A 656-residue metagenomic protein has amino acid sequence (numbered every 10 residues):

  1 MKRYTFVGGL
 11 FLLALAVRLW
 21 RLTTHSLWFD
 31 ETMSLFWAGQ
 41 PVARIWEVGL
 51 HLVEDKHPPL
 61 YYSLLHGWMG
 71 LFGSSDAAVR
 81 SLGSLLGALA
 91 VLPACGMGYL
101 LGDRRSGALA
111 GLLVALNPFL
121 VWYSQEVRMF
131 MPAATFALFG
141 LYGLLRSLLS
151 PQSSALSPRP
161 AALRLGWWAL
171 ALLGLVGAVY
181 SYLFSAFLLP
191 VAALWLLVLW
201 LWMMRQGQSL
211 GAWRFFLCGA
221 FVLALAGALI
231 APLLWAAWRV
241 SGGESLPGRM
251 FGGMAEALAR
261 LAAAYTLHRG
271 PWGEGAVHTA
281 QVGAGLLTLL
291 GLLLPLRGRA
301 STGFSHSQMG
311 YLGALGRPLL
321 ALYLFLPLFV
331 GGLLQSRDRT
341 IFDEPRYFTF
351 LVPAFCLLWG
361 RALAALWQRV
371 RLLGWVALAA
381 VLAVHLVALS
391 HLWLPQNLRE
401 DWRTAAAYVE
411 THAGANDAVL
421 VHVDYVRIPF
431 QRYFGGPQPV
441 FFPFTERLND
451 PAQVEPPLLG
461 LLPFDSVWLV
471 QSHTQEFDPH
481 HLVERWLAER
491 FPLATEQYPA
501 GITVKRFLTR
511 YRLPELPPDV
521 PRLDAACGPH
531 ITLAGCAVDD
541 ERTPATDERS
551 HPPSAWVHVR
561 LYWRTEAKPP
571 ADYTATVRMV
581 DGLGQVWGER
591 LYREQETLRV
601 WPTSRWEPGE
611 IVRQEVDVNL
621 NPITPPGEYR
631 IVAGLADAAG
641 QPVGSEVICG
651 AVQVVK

Functional and structural regions predicted by a protein language model:
F6-L149, R164-L513: Membrane-proximal helix-loop-helix interfaces that form the catalytic/acceptor-binding platform of multi-pass membrane
T32, P59, R105, F119 (+9 more regions): Intrinsic disorder/low-complexity detector
S150-S157: Arg/Gly-rich low-complexity intrinsically disordered repeat tracts
A407-N416, Y425-I428, V440-K656: C-terminal luminal/periplasmic domains and tails of membrane-associated envelope-modifying transferases
